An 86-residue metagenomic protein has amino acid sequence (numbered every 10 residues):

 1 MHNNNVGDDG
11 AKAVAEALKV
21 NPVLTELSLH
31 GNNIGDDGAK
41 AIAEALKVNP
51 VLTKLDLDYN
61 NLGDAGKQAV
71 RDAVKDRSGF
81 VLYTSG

Functional and structural regions predicted by a protein language model:
M1-G86: Leucine-rich tandem repeat or coiled-coil scaffolds
